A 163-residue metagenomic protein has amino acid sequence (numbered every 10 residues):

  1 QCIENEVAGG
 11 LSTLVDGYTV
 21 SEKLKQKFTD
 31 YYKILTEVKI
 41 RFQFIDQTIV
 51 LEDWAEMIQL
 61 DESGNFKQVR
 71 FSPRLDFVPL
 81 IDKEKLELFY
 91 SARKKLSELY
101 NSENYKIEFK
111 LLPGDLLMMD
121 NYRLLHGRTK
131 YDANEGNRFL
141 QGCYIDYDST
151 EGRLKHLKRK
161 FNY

Functional and structural regions predicted by a protein language model:
Q1-P113, L117-Y163: Active-site environment of non-heme Fe oxygenases that use a 2-His-1-carboxylate facial triad
